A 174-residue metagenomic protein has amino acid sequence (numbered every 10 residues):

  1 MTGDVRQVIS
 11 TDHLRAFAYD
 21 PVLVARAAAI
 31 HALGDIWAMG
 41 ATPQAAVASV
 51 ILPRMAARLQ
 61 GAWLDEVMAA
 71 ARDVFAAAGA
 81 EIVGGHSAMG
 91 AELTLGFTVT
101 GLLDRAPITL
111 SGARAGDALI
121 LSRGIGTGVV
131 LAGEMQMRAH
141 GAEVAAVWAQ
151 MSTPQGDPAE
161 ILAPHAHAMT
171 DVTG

Functional and structural regions predicted by a protein language model:
M1-G174: Helix-biased detector of long, well-ordered alpha-helical tracts
